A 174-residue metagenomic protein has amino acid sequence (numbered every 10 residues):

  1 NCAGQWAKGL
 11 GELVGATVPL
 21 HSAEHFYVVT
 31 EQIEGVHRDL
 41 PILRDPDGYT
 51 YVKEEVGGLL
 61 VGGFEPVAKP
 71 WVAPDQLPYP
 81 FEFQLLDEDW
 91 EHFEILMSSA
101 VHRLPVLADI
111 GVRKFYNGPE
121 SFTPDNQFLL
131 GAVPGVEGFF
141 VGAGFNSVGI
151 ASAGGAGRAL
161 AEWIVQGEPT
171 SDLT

Functional and structural regions predicted by a protein language model:
N1-E88, I95-V106, T174: Flavin-dependent oxidoreductases
D39, D47, V56, P70 (+2 more regions): C-terminal catalytic lobe of FAD-dependent flavoproteins
